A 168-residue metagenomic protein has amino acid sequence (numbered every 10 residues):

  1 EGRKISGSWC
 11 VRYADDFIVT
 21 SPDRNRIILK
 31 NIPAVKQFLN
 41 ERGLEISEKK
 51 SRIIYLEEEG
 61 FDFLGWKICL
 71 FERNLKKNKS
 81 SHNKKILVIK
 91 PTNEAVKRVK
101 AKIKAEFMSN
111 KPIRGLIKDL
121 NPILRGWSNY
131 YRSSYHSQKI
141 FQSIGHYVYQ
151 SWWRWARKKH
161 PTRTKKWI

Functional and structural regions predicted by a protein language model:
E1-I168: Non-catalytic terminal/accessory segments
